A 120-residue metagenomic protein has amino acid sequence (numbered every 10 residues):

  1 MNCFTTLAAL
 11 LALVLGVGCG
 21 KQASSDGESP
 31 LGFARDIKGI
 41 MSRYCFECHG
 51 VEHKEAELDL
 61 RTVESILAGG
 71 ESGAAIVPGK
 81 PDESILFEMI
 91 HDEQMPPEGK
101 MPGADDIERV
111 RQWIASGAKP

Functional and structural regions predicted by a protein language model:
T5-T6, T62: Residue-identity detector for threonine
T6-G16: Bacterial N-terminal signal peptides
V17-P120: Aromatic- and Gly/Pro-enriched helix-to-coil junctions and flexible linker segments
